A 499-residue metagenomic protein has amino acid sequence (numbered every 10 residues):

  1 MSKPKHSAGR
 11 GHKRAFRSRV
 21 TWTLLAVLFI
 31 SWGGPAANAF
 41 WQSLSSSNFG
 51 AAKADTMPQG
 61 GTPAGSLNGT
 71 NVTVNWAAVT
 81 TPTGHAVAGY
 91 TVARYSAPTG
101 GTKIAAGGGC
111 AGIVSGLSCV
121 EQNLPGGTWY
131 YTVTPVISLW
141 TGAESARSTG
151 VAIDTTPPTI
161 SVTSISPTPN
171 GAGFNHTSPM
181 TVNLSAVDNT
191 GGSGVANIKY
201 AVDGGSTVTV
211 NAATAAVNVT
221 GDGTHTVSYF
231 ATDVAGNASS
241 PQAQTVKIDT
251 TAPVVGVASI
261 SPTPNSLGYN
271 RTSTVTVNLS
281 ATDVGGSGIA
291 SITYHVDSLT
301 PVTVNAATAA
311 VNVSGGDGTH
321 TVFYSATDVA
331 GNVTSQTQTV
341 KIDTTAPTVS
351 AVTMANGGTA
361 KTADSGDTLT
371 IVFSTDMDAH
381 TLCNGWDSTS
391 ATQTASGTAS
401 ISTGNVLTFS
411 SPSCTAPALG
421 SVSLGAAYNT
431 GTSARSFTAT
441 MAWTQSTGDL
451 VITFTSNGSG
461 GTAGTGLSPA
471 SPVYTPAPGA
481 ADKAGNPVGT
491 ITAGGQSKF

Functional and structural regions predicted by a protein language model:
S2-L67, P157, A252: Short, polar/proline-rich extracytoplasmic segments that appear immediately after membrane translocation
Q42, V79, T134-S138, F230-V234 (+2 more regions): Beta-strand-rich extracellular modules
L44-H85, W140-P157: Pro/Thr/Ser/Gly-rich low-complexity, intrinsically disordered linker/stalk tracts
V79-K103, V187-V202, T282-V296, D378-N384: Solvent-exposed loop/turn segments flanking beta-strands in beta-repeat/beta-sandwich domains
A88-P125, G205-T207: Recognizes extended acidic, P/S/T-rich segments that occur within or adjacent to Ig-like beta-sandwich modules
V120-A143, Y229-D233: Beta-strand-rich modules
T156-T159, I165-P169, G192, D249-T251 (+7 more regions): Non-catalytic beta-sheet/beta-sandwich ligand-binding modules that flank or precede catalytic cores
